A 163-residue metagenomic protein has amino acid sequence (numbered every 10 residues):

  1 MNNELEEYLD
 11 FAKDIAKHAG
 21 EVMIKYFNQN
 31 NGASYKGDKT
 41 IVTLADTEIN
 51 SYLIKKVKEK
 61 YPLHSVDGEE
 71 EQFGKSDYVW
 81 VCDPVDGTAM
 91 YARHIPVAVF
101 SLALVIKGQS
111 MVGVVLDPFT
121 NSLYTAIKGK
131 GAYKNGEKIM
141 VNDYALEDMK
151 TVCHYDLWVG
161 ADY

Functional and structural regions predicted by a protein language model:
M1-V85: N-terminal subdomain of lithium-sensitive/metallo-dependent phosphomonoesterases centered on the IMPase/IPPase/PAP
Y26, M90, N135: Residues that scaffold the ATP/ADP-binding catalytic core of kinase and kinase-like folds
N28, A98, A126-K130: A short, compositionally biased
I54, Y91-H94, T125: Short, function-defining helix-loop hinge/capping sites that tune catalysis or transport
E71-F73, H94, V105, Y144: Short polar/acidic secondary-structure junctions
W80-T120: Glycine-rich active-site/cofactor-binding loop and its immediate structural neighborhood
A103-Y163: Acidic beta-strand-loop-alpha-helix segment within the catalytic core of divalent metal-dependent phosphate-processing
